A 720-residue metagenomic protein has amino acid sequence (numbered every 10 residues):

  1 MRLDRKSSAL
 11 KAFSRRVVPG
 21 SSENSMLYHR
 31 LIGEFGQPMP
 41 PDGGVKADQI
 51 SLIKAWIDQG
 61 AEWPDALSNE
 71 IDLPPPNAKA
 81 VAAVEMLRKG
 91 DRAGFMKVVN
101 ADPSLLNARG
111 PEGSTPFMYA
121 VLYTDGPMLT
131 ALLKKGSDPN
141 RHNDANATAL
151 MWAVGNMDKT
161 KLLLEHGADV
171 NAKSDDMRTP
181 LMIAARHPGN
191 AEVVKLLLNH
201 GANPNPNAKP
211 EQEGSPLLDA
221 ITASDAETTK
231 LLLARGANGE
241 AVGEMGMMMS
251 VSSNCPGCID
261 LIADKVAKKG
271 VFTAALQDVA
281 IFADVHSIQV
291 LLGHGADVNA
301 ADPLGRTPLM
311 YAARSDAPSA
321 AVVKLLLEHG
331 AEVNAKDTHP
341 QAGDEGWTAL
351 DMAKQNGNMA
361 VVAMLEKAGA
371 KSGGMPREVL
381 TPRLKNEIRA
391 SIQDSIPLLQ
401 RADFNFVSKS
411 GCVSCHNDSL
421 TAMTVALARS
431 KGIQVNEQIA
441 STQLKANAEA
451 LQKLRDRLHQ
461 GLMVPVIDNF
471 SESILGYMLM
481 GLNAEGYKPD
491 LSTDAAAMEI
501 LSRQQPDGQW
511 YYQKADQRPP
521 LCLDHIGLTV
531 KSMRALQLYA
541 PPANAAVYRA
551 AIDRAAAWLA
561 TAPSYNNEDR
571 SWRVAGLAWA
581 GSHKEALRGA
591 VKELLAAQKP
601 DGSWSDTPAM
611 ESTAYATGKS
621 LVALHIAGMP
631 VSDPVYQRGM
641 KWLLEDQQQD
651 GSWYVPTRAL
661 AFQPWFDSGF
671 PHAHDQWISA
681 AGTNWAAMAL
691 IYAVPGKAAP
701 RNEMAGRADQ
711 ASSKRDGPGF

Functional and structural regions predicted by a protein language model:
M1-A93, K97-A101, P111-T115, Y119 (+3 more regions): Aromatic- and Gly/Pro-enriched helix-to-coil junctions and flexible linker segments
V17-A66, T222-A223, K230-A234, G239 (+2 more regions): Extended, hydrophobic interaction surfaces within ordered domains
D72-L73, P103, K268, A560-Y565: Solenoid-like repeat scaffolds
P76-E85, A108-Y119, H142-A149, K173-P180 (+5 more regions): Ankyrin-repeat boundary/"N-cap" motif
E85-K89, Y119-D125, W152-M157, I183-N190 (+6 more regions): Ankyrin repeat A-helix N-terminal signature
V99-S104, T130-D138, K161-D169, K195-N203 (+5 more regions): Ankyrin repeat domain, specifically the short helix-to-loop turn at the C-terminus of the second helix of each repeat
N171, P206-N207, G236, M248 (+4 more regions): Preference for long, amphipathic alpha-helical scaffolds in soluble/luminal domains and all-alpha bundles
